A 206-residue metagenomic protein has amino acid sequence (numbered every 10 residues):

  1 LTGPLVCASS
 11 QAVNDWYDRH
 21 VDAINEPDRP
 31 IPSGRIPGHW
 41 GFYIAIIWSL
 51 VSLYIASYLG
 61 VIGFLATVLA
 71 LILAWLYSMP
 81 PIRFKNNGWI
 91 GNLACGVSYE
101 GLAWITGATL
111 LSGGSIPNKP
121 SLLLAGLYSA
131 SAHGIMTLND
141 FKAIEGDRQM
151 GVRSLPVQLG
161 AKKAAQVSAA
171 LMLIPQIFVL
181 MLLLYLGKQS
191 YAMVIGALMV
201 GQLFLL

Functional and structural regions predicted by a protein language model:
L1-L206: Multi-pass alpha-helical membrane architecture of UbiA-family and related isoprenoid/lipid prenyltransferases
